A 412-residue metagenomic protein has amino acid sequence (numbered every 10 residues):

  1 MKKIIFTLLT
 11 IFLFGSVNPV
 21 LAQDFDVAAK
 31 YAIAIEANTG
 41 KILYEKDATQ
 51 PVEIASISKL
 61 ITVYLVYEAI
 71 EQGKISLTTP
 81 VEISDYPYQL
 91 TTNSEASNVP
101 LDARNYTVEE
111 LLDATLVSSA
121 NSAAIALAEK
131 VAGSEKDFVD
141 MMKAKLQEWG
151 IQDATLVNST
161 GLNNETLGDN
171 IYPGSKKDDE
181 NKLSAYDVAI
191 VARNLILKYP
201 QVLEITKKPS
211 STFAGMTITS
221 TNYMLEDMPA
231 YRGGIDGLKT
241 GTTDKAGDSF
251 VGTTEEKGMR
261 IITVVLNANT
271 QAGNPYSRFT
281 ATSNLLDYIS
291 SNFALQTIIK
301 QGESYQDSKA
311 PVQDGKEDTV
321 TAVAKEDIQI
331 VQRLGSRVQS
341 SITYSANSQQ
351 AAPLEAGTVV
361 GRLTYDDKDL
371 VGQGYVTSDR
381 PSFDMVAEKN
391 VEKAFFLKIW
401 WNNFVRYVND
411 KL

Functional and structural regions predicted by a protein language model:
M1-I5, I54, R104, V108 (+2 more regions): Structural motif marking the loop-to-transmembrane transition
K2-Q23: Sec-dependent N-terminal signal peptides of Gram-positive bacterial secreted proteins and lipoproteins
L8, K41-I42, Q50-E53, I61 (+7 more regions): A broad, structure-centric signal for solvent-exposed, well-ordered loop/edge residues that line or flank functional
F12, V131, K393-A394: Intrinsically disordered, low-complexity regions enriched in Ser/Pro/Gly/Gln/His and often acidic
G15-S16, Q72, K300: Residues in and immediately flanking transmembrane alpha helices
V20-Y186, I196-Y199: Active-site-adjacent loops and short helices of periplasmic peptidoglycan-processing enzymes
G168-D169, K176-K182, Y186-L412: Domain-terminus/edge residues, biased toward the C-terminal soluble/receptor-binding domains of extracytoplasmic
